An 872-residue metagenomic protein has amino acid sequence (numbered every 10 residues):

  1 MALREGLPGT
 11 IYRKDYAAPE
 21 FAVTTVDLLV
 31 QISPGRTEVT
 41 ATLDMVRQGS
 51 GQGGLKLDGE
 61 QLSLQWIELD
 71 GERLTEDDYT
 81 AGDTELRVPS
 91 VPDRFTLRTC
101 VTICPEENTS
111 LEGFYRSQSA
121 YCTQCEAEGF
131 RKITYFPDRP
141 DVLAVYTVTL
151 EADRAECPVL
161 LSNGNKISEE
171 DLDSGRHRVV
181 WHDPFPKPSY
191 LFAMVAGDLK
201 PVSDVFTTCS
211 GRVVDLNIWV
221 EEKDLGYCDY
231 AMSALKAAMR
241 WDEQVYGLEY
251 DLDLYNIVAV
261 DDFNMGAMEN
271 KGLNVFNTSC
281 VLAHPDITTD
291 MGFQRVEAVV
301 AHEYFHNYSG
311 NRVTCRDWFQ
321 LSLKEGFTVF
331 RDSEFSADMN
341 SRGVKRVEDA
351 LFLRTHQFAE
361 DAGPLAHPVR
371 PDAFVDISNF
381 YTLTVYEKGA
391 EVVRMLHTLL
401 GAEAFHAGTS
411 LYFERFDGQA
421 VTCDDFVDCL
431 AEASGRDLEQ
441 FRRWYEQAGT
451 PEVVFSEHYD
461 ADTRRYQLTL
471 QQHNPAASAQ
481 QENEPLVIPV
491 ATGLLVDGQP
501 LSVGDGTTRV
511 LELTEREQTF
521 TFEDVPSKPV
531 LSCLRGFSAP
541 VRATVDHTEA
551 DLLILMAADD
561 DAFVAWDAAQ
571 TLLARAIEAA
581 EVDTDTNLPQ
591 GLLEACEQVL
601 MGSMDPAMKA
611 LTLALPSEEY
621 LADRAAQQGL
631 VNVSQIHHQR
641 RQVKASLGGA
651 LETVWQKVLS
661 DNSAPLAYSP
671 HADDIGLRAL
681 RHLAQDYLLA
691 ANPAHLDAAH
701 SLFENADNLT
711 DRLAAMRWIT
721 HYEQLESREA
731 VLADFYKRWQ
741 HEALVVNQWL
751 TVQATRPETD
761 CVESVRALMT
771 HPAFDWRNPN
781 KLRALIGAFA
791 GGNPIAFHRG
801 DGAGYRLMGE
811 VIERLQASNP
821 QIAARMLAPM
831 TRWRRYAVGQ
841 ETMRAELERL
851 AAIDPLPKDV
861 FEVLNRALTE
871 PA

Functional and structural regions predicted by a protein language model:
M1-E38, Y115-Q124, R131, F136 (+2 more regions): N-terminal, polar/Ser/Thr-rich
V39-M45, G59, V91-N108, Y146-R154 (+3 more regions): Short, hydrophobic/aromatic-enriched beta-strand segments in well-ordered soluble domains
L43-L62, Y135-D138, A144-D153, D424 (+1 more regions): Surface-exposed beta-strand/loop patches in extracellular or lumenal glycoproteins
Q48-S50, G54-L55, G59-S117, D138 (+2 more regions): A surface-exposed beta-strand-loop module
S63-D70, F192, D437-Q440, T450-C533 (+5 more regions): Beta-strand-rich binding/interaction modules
C100-S203, Y227-C228, D561-W566: Extended, low-hydrophobicity, Ser/Thr/Pro/Gly-biased non-transmembrane segments
W181, C209-T463, Q467-L468: Hydrophobic alpha-helical and helix-loop surface patches within well-folded domains that function as non-catalytic
R354-T355, E523-A872: Long, ordered, helix-rich scaffold segments
